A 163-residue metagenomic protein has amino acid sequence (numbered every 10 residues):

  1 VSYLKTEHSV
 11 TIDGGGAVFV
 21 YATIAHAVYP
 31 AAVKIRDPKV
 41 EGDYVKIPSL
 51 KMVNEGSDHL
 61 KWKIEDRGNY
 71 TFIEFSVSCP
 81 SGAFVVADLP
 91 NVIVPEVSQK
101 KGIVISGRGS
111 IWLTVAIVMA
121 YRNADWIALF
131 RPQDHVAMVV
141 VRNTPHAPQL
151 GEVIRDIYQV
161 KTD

Functional and structural regions predicted by a protein language model:
V1-K39: Extreme N-terminal leader/targeting regions
V1-Y3, S81-Q99: A short, well-ordered alpha-helical element
E7-I12, A31-V33, T71, Q99-I105 (+1 more regions): Hydrophobic beta-strand segments of well-ordered beta-sheets in folded domains
T11-A22, V104-V115, D134: Gly/Ser/Thr-rich loops at beta-strand to alpha-helix junctions that form or flank small-molecule/cofactor-binding
T23-A27, V115-A120: A short acidic, amphipathic alpha-helical/loop segment
Y29-S76, F130-T162: Long, charge-dense
P80-V86, L113, H135-M138: Short, surface-exposed beta-strand/loop "edge" segments at domain boundaries and coil↔beta transitions
I117-F130: Short secondary-structure subsegments characteristic of cysteine-rich extracellular domains
